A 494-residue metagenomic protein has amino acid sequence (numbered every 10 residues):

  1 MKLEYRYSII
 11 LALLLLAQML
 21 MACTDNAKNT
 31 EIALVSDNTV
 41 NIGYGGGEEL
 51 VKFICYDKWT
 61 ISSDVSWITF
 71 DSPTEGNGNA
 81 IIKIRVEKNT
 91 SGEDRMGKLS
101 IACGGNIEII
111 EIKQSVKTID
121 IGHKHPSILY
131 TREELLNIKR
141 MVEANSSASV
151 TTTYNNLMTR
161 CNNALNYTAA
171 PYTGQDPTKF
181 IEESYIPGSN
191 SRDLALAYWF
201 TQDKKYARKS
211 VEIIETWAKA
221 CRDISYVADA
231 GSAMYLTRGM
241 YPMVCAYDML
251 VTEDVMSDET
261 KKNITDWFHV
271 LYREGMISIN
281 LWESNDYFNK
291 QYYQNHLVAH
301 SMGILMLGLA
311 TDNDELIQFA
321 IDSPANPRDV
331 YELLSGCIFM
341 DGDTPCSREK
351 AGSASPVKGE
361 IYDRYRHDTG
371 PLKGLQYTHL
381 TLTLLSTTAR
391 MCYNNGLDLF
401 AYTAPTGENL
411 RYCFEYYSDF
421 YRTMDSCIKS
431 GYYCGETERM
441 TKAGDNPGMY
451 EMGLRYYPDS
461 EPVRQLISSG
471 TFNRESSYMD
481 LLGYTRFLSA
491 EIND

Functional and structural regions predicted by a protein language model:
M1-I10: Bacterial N-terminal signal peptides that target proteins for export
L13, Q18-T39, C103-I121: Bacterial Sec-dependent N-terminal signal peptides
D25-K28, A33-S62: Solvent-exposed, low-complexity, repeat-rich "mucin-like" stalks and linkers
G45-V51, T90-K98: Short, solvent-exposed loop/turn segments enriched in Ser/Thr/Gly
I54-K83: Surface-exposed binding patches on compact interaction domains or structured appendages
I82, G92-G105: A short beta-strand micro-motif common to beta-rich folds, especially ectodomain repeats
T118-K290, V298, M302, I321-R328 (+2 more regions): Extracellular glycan-targeting catalytic surfaces
L334-G370: Flexible internal linker/loop segments at domain or repeat junctions
